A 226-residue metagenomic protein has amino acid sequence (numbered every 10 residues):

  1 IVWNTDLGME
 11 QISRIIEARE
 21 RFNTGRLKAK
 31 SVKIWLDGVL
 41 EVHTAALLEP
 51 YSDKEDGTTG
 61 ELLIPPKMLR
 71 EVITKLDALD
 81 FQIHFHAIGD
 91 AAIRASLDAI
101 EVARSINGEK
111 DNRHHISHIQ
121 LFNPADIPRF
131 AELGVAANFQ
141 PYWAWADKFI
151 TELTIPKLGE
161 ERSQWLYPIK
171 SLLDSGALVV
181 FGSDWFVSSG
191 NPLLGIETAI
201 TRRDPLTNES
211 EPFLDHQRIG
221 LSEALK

Functional and structural regions predicted by a protein language model:
I1-D90, R94, S105, R129-Y142 (+1 more regions): Metal-coordinating catalytic core of metallo-dependent amide/deamination hydrolases
I73-I83, A91-H114, H118, P124-P128 (+1 more regions): His/Asp/Glu-enriched, well-ordered alpha-helical/loop segment that forms or immediately abuts the divalent-metal
